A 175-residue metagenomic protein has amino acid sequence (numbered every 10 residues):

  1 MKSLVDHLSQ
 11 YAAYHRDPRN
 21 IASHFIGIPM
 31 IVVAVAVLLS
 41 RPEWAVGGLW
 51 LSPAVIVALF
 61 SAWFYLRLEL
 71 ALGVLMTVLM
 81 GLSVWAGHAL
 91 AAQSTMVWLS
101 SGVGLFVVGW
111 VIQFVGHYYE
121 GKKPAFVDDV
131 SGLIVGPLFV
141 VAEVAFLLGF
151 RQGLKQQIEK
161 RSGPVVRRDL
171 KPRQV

Functional and structural regions predicted by a protein language model:
M1-A13, G121-V175: Membrane-proximal soluble regions of multi-pass membrane proteins
M1-D6, N20, A45-G47: Short, charged cytosolic
L8-P29, V37-L39, F60-A71, Y119 (+1 more regions): Membrane interfacial helix-start motif at the N-side
V33-A36, I56-F64, M80-V84: Hydrophobic, membrane-inserted alpha-helices
S40-V55, L99-L105: Structural signature of hydrophobic alpha-helical transmembrane segments
L59-A71, M76, A89, L105-G121 (+1 more regions): Transmembrane alpha-helical segments that form the membrane-embedded catalytic/substrate-channel core of multi-pass
G73-L82, D128-V130: Cytoplasmic-side transmembrane-helix entry/capping segments in multi-pass membrane proteins
S83-M96, V108: Short helix-perturbing small/polar motifs within transmembrane alpha-helices
